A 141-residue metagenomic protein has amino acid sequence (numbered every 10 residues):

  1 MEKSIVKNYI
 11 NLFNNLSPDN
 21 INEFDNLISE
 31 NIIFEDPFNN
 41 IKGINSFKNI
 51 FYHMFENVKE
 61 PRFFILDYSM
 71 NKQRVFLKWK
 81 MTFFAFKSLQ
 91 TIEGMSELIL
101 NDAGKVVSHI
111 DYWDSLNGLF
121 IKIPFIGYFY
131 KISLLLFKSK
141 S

Functional and structural regions predicted by a protein language model:
M1-S4, S139-S141: Basic/polar N-terminal segments that are highly enriched at the extreme N-terminus, encompassing both cleavable
K3-L27: Short acidic-aromatic low-complexity motifs
N11-N15, F38-N40, F83-F84: Short histidine/acidic/glycine/proline-rich micro-motifs that form metal- and phosphate-coordinating active-site loops
N15-P18, E56, L100: Secondary-structure boundary motif
N22, S29-R74: A solvent-exposed, acidic/Ser-Thr-rich amphipathic alpha-helical stretch
R62, M70-S141: A beta-strand edge to alpha-helix "cap/lid" segment located at domain peripheries
